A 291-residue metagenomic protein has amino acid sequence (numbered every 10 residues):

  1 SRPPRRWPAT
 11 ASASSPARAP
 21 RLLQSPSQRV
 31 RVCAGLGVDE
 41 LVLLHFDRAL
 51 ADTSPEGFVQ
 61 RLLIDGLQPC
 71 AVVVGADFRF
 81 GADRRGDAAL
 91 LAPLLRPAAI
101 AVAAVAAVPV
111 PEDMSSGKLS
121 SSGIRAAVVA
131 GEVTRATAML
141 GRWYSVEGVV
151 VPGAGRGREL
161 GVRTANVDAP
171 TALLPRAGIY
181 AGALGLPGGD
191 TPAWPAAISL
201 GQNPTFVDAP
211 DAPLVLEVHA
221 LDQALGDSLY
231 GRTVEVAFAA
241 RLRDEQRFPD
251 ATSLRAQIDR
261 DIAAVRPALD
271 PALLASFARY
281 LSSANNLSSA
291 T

Functional and structural regions predicted by a protein language model:
S1-P3: Short beta-strand/loop segments at the ligand-binding rim of alpha/beta enzyme cores
R5-W7, F46, A107: Cofactor-binding loop segments of dinucleotide-utilizing enzymes, especially the Rossmann-like FAD- and NAD(P)+-binding
T10-I100: N-terminal Rossmann-like or analogous alpha/beta NTP/dinucleotide-binding catalytic cores that position adenine
Q28, R135-R142, S253-A264: A non-catalytic, amphipathic alpha-helix used as a structural packing/dimerization or gating element in enzyme scaffolds
C33, V72, A136, G182 (+1 more regions): Residue-level signal for inorganic ion chemistry
H45, A76, A106, L200-Q202 (+1 more regions): Short secondary-structure boundary segments
L95-Q202: Glycine-rich, Lys/Arg-enriched anion-binding loops that position phosphate/diphosphate groups for phosphoryl
G153-T291: Phosphate/ribose-recognition catalytic cores of enzymes acting on nucleotide-derived substrates
